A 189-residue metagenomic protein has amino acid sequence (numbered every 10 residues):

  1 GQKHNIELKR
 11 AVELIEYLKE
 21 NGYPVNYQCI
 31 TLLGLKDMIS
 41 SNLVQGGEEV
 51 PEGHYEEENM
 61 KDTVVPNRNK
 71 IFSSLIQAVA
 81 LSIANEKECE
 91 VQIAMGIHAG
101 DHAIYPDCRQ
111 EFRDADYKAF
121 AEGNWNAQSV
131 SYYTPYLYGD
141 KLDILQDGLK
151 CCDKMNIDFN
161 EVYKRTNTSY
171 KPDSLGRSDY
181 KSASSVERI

Functional and structural regions predicted by a protein language model:
G1-D158, S185: ATP-dependent adenylation/nucleotidyltransferase module used to activate substrates
E56-E57, Q128, E161, K171-R177: Short, functionally important structural connectors and interaction interfaces within domains
K70, S74, A78, N167-R188: Local cysteine-cluster metal-coordination motifs and their immediate loop/turn environment, predominantly Fe-S cluster
E88, K164, Y180: Structured loop/turn residues at beta-strand edges in well-structured enzyme cores
D153-P172: Glycine-rich phosphate/adenylate-binding loop
